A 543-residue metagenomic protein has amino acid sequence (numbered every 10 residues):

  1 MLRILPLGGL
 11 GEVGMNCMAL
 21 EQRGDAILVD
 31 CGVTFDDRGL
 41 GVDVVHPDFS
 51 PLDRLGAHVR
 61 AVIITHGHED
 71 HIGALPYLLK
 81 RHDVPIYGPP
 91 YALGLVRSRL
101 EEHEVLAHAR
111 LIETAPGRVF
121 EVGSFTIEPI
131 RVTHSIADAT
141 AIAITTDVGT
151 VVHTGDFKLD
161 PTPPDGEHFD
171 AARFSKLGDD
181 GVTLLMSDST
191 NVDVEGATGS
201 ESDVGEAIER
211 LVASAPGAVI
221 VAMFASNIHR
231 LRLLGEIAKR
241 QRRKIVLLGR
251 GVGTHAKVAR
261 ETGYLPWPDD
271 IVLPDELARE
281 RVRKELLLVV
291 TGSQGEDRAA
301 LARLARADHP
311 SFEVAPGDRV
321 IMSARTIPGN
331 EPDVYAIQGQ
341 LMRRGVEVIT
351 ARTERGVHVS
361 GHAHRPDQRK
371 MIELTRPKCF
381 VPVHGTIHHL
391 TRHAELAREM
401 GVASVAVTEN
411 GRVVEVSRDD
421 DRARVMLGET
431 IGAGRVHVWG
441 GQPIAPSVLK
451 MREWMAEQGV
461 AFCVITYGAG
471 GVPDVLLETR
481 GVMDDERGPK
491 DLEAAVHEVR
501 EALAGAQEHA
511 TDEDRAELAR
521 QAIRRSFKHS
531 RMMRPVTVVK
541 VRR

Functional and structural regions predicted by a protein language model:
M1-I63, H68-E280, A299-E313, P332-Y335: His/Asp/Glu-rich metal-coordinating catalytic cores of metallo-dependent phosphodiesterases/hydrolases acting on
L10, T34-R38, V45, H58-V59 (+4 more regions): A glycine- and charged-residue-rich anion-binding loop/surface
C17, S124, A139-A141, E285 (+2 more regions): Broad gene-expression machinery/nucleic-acid interaction feature
P85, V381, T537-V541: Short glycine-rich phosphate-binding loop at a beta-alpha junction
L100, A397, F527: Conserved hydrophobic residues forming the short capping helix/wall of the S-adenosyl-L-methionine
E113-T114, V289, V538-R542: Extended hydrophobic secondary-structure segments that form protein cores and membrane-embedded regions
D193-G329, D333-T353, V357, A363-T511 (+2 more regions): Hard-cation-handling environments
D512-R543: C-terminal tails and terminal domains of large nucleic-acid-associated and other macromolecular-machine proteins
